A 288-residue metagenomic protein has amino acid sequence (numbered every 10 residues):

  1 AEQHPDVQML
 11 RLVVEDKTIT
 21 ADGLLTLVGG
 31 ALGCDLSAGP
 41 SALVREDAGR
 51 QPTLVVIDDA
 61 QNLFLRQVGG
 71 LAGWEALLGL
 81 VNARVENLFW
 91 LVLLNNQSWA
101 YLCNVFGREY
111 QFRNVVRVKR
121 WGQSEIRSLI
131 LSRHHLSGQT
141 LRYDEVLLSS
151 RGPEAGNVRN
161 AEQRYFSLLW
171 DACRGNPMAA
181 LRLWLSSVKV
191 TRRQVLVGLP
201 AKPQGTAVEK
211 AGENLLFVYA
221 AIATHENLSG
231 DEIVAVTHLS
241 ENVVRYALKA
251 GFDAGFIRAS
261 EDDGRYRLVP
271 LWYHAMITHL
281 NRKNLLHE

Functional and structural regions predicted by a protein language model:
P5-M9, I19-A38: Conserved NTP-binding/hydrolysis module of P-loop NTPases
G33, S37, L43-W74: Conserved P-loop NTPase "ATPase switch" module shared by AAA+ and STAND
N62-F106, V115-V118, Q123: Sensor-1/coupling segment of RecA-like P-loop NTPase cores
V116-E162, A172: Conserved small helical "lid"/interfacial subdomain of P-loop NTPases
S167, P177-V243: Winged-helix-like regulatory helical subdomains adjacent to P-loop NTPase cores
H238-A254: Short amphipathic alpha-helical interaction segments
F252-D263: A short, conserved structural fragment
L271-E288: Short, amphipathic alpha-helical interaction segments positioned at domain boundaries
